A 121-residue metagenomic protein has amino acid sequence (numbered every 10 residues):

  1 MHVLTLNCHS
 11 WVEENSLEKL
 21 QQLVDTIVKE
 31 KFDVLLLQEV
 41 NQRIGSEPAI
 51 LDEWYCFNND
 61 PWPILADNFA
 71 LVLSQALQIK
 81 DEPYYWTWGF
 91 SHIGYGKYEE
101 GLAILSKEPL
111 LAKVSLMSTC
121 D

Functional and structural regions predicted by a protein language model:
M1-Y98: N-terminal, active-site-proximal structural segment of metallo-dependent hydrolase catalytic domains
L102-K107: Active-site alpha/beta core segments
E108-D121: Active-site catalytic loop in hydrolytic enzyme cores
